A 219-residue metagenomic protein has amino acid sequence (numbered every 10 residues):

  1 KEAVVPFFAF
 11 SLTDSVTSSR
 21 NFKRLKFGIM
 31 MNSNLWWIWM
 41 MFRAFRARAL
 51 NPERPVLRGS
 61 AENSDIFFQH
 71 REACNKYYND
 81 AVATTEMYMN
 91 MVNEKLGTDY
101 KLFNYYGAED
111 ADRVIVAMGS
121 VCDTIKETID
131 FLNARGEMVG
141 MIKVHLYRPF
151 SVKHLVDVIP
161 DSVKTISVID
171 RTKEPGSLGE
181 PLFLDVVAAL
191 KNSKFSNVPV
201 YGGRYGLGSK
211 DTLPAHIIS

Functional and structural regions predicted by a protein language model:
K1-D14, W39-F42, A188, F195-G208: Conserved thiamine diphosphate
E2-A3, Y106-E109, V158-P160, S193-F195: Solvent-exposed alpha-helices and their adjacent loops that cap or buttress functional pockets in soluble metabolic
P6-Y105: Conformationally flexible catalytic loops at phosphate/diphosphate-handling active centers
S18-L25, K126-T128, K153-H154, S177-P181 (+1 more regions): Short acidic, glycine/serine/threonine-rich loops at helix termini
A81-Y100, A117-I125, V144-V152: A general structural motif
E109-E137, F150-D157: Redox- and metal-dependent alpha/beta enzyme cores, enriched for Fe-S-associated oxidoreductases and cofactor-handling
T165, I169-S219: Peripheral docking tails and interdomain loops at the edges of cofactor- or intermediate-handling domains
